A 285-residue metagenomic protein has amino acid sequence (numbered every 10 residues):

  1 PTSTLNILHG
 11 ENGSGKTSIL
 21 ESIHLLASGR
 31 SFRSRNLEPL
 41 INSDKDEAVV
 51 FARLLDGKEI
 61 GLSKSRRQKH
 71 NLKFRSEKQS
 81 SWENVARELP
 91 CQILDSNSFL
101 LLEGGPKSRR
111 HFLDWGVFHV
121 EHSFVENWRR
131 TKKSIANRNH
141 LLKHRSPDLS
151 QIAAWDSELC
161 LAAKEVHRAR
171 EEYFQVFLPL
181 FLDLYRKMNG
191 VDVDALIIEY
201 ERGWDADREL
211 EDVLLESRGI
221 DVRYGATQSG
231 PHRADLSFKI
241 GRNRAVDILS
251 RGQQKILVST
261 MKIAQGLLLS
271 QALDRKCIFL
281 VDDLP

Functional and structural regions predicted by a protein language model:
P1-E11, H24-L25, L37, R53 (+1 more regions): Conserved NTPase motor "head" modules and their coupling/switch loops across ABC/AAA+ ATPases, GTPases, and GHKL ATPases
K16: Conserved lysine of the Walker
H24-S108, D114-F124, Q175-D183, L196 (+2 more regions): Nucleotide-state sensing region of NTPase/ATPase domains
S31, K143-P147, Q271: Short, flexible helix-adjacent loops and helix caps
K45, V49-A52, N139, K143 (+2 more regions): Alpha-helix boundary/capping detector
F99-G190, E201: An accessory alpha-helical subdomain
D282-L284: Walker B catalytic acidic pair
